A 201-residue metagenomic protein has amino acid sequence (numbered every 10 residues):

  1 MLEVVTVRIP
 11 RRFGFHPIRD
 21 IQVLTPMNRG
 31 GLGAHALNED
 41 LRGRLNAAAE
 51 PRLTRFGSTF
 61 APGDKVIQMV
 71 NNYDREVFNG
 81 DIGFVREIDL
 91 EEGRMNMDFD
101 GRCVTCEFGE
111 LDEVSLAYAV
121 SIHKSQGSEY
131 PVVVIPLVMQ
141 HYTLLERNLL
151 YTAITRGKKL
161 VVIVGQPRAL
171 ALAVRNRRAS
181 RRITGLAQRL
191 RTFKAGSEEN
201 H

Functional and structural regions predicted by a protein language model:
M1-R75, R86, M95: Conserved helicase motor core of P-loop NTPases
N79-H201: C-terminal accessory regions
